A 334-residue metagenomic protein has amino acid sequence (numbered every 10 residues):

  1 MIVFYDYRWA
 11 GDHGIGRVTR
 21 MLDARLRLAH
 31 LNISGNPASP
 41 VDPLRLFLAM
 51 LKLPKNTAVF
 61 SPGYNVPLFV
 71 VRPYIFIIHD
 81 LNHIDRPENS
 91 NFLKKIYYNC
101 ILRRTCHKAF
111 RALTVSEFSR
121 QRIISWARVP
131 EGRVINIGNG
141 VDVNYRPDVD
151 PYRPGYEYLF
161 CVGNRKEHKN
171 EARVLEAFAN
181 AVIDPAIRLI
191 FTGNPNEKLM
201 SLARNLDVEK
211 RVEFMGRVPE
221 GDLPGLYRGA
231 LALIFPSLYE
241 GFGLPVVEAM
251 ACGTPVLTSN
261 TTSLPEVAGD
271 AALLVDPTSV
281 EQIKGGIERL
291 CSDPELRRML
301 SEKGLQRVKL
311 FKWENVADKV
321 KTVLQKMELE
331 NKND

Functional and structural regions predicted by a protein language model:
M1-D334: Carbohydrate transferase catalytic cores enriched for Leloir-type hexosyltransferases
